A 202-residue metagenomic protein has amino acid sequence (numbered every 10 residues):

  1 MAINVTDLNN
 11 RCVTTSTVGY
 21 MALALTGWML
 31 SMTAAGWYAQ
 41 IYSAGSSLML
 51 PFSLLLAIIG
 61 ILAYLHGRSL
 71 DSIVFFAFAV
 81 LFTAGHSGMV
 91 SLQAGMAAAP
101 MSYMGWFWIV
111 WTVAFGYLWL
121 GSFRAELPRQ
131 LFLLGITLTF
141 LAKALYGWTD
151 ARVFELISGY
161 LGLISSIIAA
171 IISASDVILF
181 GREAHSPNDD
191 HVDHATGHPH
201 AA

Functional and structural regions predicted by a protein language model:
M1-S69, H191-A201: N-terminal topogenic module of multi-pass integral membrane proteins
N4-M21, R68-I73, F123-L138, F154 (+2 more regions): Cytoplasm-facing juxtamembrane segments at the starts of transmembrane helices in multi-pass membrane proteins
T33, I58-L65, A84-M96, Y117-G121: Membrane-helix exit/interface motif
A34-I41, S91-P100, W148-L156: Helix-coil boundary and interhelical linker segments in multi-pass alpha-helical membrane proteins
Q40-S53, A97-V110, F132-L133, Y160-L163: Structural signature of hydrophobic alpha-helical transmembrane segments
I59-Y64, I73-V74, S173-D176, F180: A structural feature that tracks compact, well-ordered secondary-structure segments with a strong bias toward
L62, H66-A84: Alpha-helical membrane segments and adjacent membrane-interface helices in multi-pass membrane proteins
W106-L120, L127-W148, F154-S175: Alpha-helical membrane segments in multi-pass integral membrane proteins
